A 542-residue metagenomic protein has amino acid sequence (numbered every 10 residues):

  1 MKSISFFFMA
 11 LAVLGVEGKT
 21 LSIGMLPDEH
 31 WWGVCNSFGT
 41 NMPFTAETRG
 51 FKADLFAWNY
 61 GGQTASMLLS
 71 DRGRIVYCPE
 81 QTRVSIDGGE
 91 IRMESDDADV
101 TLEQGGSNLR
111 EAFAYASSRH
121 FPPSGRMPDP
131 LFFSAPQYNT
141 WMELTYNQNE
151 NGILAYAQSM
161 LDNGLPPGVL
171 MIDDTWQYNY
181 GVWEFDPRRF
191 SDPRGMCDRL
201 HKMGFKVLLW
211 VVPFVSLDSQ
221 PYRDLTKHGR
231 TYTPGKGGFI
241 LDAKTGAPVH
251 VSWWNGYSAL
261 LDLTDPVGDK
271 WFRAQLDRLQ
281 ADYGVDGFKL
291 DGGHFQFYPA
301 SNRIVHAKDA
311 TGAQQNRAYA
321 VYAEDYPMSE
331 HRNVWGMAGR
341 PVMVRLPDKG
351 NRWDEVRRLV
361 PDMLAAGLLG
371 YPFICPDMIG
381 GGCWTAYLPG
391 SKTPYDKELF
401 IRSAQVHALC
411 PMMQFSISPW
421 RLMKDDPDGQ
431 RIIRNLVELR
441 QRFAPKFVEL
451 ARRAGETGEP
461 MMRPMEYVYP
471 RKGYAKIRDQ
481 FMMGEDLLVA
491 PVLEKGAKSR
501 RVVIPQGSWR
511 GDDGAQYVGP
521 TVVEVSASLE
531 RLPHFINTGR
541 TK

Functional and structural regions predicted by a protein language model:
K2-F7: Sec-dependent signal peptide recognition, specifically the positively charged N-region followed immediately by
M9-G15: Hydrophobic h-region of N-terminal signal peptides that target proteins for export in Gram-negative bacteria
K19-T541: Catalytic-domain carbohydrate-binding cleft regions of carbohydrate-active enzymes
